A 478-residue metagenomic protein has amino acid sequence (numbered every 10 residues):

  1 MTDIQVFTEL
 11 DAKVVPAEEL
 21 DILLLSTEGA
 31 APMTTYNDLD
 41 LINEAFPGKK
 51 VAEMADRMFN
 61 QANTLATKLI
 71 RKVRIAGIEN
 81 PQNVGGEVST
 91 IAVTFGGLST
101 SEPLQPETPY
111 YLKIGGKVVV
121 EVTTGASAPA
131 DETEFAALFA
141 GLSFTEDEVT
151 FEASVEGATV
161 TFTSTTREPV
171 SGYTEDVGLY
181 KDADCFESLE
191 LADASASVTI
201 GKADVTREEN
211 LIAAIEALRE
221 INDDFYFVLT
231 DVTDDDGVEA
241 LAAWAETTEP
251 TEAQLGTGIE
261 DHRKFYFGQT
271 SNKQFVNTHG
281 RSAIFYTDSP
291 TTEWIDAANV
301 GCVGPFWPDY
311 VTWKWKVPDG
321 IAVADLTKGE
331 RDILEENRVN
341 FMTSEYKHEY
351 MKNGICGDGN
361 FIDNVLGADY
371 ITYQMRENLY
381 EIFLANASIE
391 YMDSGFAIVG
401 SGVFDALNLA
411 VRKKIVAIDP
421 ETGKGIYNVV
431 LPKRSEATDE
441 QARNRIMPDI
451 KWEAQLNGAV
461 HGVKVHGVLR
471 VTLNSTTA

Functional and structural regions predicted by a protein language model:
M1-A66, M351-A478: Structured, hydrophobic secondary-structure cores that serve as assembly/anchoring elements
M1-T90, A196-I215, I221-Y226, T230-A283: N-terminal polar alpha-helical/low-complexity "assembly arms" that mediate subunit docking, oligomerization
D38, C185-A192, L211, L473-A478: Short, cationic low-complexity segments
D38-F46, G97-C185, D236: Extended, beta-strand-rich, solvent-exposed assembly scaffolds of outer structural proteins
N63-T64, L69, G141, A213-A385 (+3 more regions): A glycine- and small-residue-enriched flexible loop/hinge signal that marks low-structured segments
A76-P81, T100, E152-V155, I426-Q441: Short amphipathic beta-strand and strand-loop transition segments with alternating hydrophobic
L98-E102, G125-A130, E208-I215, Y391-S394: Surface-exposed ligand/attachment interfaces on beta-rich extracellular proteins
V120-P129, F225, N386-Y391: Second-shell loop/turn segments in exported
